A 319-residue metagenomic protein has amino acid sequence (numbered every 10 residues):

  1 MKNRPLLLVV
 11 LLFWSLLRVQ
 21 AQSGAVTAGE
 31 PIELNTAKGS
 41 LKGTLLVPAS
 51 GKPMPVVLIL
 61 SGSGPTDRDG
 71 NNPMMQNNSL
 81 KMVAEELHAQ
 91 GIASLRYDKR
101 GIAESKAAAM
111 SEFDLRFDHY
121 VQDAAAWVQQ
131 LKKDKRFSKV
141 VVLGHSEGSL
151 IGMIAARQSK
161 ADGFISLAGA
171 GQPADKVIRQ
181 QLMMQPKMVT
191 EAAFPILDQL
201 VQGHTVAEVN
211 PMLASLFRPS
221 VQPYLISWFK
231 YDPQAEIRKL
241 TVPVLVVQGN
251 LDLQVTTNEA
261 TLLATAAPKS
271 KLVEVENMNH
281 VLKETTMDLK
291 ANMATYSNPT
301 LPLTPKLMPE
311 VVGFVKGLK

Functional and structural regions predicted by a protein language model:
Q22-G51: N-terminal cap/lid segment of alpha/beta-hydrolase-fold proteins
P53-G62: Short beta-strand element of the alpha/beta-hydrolase
S79-K106: Conserved alpha/beta-hydrolase
E112-D134: Alpha/beta-hydrolase active-site loop
A126-M184: Primarily recognizes the serine-hydrolase "nucleophile elbow" in alpha/beta-hydrolase and SGNH/GDSL folds
G163-A235: Accessory cap/linker subdomain of secreted extracellular hydrolases
L240, V246-Q248: Short beta-strand/loop motif that positions the catalytic acidic residue of the alpha/beta-hydrolase fold
V281, M287-K319: Catalytic active-site module of serine/aspartate enzymes centered on a nucleophile-bearing elbow/loop
